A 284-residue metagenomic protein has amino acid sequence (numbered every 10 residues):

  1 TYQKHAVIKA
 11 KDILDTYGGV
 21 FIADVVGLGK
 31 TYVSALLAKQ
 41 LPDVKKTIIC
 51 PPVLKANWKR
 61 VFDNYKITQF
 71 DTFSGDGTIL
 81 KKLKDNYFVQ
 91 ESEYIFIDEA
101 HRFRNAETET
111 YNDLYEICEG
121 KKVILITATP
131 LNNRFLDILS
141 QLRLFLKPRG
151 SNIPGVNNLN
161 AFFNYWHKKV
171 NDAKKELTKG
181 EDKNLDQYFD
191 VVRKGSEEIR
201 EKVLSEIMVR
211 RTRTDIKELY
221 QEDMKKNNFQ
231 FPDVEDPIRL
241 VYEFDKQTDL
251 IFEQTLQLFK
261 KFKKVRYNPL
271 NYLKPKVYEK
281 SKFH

Functional and structural regions predicted by a protein language model:
T1-N158: ASCE P-loop NTPase motor core, strongest for the SF2 helicase catalytic module
D71-E91, E99-F103, E107-G120, R149-H284: Inter-lobe coupling linker of SF2 helicases/translocases
